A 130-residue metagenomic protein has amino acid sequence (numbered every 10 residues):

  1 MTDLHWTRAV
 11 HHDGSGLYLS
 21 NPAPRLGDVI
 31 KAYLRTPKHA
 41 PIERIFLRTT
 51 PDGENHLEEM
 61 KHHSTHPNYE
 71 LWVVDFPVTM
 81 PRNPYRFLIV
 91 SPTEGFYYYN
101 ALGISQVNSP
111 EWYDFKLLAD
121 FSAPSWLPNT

Functional and structural regions predicted by a protein language model:
M1-V29, G53-T130: The feature marks proteins involved in alpha-glucan
P24, T36, A40-I42, V74: Small-side-chain structural scaffolding
V29-A40, F46-R48: Short edge beta-strand/loop segments characteristic of extracellular beta-sandwich folds
